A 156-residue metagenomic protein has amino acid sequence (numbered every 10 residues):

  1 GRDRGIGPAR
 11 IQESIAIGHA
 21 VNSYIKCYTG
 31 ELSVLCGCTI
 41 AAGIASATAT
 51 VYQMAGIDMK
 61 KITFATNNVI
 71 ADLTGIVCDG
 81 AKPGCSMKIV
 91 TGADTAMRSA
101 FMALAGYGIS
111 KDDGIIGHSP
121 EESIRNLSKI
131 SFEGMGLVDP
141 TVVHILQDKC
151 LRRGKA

Functional and structural regions predicted by a protein language model:
G1-P8, A47-G56: Alpha-helical support elements that line or immediately flank enzyme active sites and cofactor-binding pockets
I6, R10, C38-T39, I115: Short, contiguous, pocket-lining structural segments that sit at or immediately flank catalytic/ligand-binding sites
P8-Y28, T66-G75: Acidic-glycine-rich active-site phosphate/pyrophosphate-binding loop
Q12-I15, S33-G43, C85-I89: Active-site nucleophile and cofactor-binding loops and adjacent substrate-binding regions of central metabolic enzymes
N22, T50-V51, A100: Hydrophobic residues within well-ordered, non-membrane alpha-helices that form the packing/core of soluble catalytic
I25-I40, V69, L73-P83: Core alpha/beta catalytic barrel or barrel-like domain that forms the active/cofactor pocket in diverse metabolic
A42-A49, D94-M97: Well-ordered alpha-helical segments within folded domains of soluble proteins
G56-A156: Functionally critical mobile loop/hinge segments
